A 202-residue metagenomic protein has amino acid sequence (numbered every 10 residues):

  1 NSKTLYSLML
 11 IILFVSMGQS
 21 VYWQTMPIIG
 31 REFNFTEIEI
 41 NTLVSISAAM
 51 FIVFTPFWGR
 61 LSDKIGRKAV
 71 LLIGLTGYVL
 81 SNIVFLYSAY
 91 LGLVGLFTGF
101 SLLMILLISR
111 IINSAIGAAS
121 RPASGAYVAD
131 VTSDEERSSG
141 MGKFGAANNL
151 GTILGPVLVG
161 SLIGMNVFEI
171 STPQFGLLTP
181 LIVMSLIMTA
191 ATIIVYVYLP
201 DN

Functional and structural regions predicted by a protein language model:
N1-A48: Helix-loop boundary and gating motifs at the non-cytosolic
L13, V94-A119: Hydrophobic core of transmembrane alpha-helices in multi-pass small-molecule transporters, especially MFS/SLC-type
T42-R60: Central cavity-lining transmembrane alpha-helices of secondary-active solute carriers, predominantly the Major
T76-F100: C-terminal ends and interior cores of transmembrane alpha-helices in multi-pass membrane transporters/permeases
S109-N148: Cytoplasmic helix-loop-helix junction between adjacent transmembrane helices in 12-TM secondary transporters
G142-I163: Glycine-rich segments within core transmembrane alpha-helices of 12-TM secondary carriers
S185-N202: C-terminal membrane-cytosol helix-exit motif in multi-pass small-molecule transporters
